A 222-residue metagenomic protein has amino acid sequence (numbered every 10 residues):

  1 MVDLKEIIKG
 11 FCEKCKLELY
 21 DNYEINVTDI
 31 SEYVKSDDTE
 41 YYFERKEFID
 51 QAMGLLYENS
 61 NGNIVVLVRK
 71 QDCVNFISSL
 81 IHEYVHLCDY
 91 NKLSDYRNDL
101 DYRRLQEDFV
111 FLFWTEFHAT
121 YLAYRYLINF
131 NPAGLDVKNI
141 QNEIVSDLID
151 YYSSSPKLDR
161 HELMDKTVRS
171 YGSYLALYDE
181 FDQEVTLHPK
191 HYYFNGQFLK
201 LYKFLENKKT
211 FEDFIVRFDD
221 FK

Functional and structural regions predicted by a protein language model:
M1-E58, E212-I215, D219-K222: A metal-dependent hydrolase signature that marks the N-terminal structural subdomain at the beginning of catalytic folds
E40-L80, Y84, Y90: Active-site scaffold of zinc-dependent metalloenzymes
V74-N75, Y90-F117: Post-HEXXH active-site segment of zinc metalloproteases
N75, S79, V110-Y121, E143 (+1 more regions): Short, well-structured alpha-helical interface segments that form or flank functional binding sites
E83-H86, D136-K138: Amphipathic alpha-helical scaffolding segments
L87-K92, Y121-N129: Active-site catalytic microenvironments for nucleophilic, acid-base chemistry
A123-Y152: Short helix/loop segments within enzyme catalytic domains that coordinate or immediately flank catalytic cofactors
I144-K222: Pan-zinc metallopeptidase signature
